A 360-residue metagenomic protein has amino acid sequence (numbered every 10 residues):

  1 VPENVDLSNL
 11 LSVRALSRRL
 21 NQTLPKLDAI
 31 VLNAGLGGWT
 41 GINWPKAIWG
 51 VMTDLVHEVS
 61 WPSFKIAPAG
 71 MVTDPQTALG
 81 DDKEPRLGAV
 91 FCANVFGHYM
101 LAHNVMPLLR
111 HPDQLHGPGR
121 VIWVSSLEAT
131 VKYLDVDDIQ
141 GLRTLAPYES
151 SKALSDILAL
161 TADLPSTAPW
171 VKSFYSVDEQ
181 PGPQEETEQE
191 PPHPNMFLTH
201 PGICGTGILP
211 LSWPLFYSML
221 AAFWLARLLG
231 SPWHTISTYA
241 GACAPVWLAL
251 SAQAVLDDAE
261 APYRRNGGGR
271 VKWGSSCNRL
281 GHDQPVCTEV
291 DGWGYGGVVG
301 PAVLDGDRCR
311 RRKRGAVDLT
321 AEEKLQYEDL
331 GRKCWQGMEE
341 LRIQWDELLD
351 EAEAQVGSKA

Functional and structural regions predicted by a protein language model:
V1-N4, A15, R19, T23-D28 (+3 more regions): NAD(P)H-dependent oxidoreductase Rossmann-fold/reductase module
V1-S125: Fungal eukaryote-biased detector of long internal structured cores
